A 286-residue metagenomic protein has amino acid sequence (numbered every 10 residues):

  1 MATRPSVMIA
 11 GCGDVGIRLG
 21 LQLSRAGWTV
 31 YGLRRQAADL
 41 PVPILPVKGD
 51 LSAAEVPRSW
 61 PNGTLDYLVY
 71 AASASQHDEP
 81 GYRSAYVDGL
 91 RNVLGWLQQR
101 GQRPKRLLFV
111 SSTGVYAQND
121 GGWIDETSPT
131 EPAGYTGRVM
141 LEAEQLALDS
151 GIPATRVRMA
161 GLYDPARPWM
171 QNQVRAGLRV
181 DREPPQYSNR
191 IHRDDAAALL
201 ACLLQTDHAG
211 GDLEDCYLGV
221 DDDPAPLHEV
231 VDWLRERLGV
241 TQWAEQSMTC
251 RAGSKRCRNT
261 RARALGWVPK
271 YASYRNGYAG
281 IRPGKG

Functional and structural regions predicted by a protein language model:
G16-I17: N-terminal Rossmann-fold NAD(P) dinucleotide-binding loop
I44-D66: Conserved Rossmann-fold cofactor-binding substructure of NAD(P)-dependent oxidoreductases
G63-L108, E142: NAD(P)-cofactor binding segment of oxidoreductase domains
L94-A133: Conserved Rossmann-fold NAD(P)-dependent oxidoreductase catalytic core, especially the SDR/UDP-sugar
D120-R156, R182: Catalytic helix-loop patch of NAD(P)-dependent Rossmann-fold dehydrogenases
L162, W169-N172, R182-L204: Substrate-positioning beta->alpha
L199-C202, T206-G253: Mid/C-terminal beta-alpha module of Rossmann-like enzyme folds, strongest in SDR-family dehydrogenases/epimerases
C250-G286: C-terminal amphipathic/interface module of NAD(P)-dependent oxidoreductases and related NAD-binding regulators
